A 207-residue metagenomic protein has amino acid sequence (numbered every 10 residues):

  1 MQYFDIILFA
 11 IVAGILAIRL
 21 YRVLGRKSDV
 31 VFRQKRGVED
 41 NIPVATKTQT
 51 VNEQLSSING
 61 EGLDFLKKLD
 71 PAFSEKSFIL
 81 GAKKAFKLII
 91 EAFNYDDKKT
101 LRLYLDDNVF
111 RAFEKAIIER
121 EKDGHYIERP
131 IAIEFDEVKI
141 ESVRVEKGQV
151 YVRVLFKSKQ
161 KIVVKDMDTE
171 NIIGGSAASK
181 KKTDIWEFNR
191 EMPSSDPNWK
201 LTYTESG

Functional and structural regions predicted by a protein language model:
M1-Q2, G207: Absolute protein N-terminus
Y3-K84, V164-D168: Juxtamembrane and targeting peptides
V51-D136: Core segments of small alpha/beta cavity-forming domains
T100-G207: Structured, amphipathic secondary-structure segments that form assembly/contact surfaces in multi-subunit
